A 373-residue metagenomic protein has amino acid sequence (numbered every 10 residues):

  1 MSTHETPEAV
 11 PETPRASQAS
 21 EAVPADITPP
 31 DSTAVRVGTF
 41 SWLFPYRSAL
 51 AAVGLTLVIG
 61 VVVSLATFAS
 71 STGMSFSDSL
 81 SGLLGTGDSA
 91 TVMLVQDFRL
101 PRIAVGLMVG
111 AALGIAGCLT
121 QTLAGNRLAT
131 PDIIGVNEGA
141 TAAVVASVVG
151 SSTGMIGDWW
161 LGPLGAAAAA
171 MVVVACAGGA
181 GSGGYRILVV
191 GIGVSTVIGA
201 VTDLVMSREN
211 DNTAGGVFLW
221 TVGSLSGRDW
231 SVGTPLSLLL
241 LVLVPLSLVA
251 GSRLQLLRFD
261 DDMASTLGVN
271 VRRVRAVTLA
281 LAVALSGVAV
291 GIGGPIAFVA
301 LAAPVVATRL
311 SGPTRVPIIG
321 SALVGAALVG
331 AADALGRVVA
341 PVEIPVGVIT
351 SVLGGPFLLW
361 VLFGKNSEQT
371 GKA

Functional and structural regions predicted by a protein language model:
S2-A373: Alpha-helical transmembrane segments in inner-membrane proteins
